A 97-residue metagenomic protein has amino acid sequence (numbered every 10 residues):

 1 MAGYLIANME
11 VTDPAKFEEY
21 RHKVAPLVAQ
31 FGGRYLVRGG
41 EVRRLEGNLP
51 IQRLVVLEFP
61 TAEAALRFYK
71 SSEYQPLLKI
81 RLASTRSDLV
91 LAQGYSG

Functional and structural regions predicted by a protein language model:
M1-L54, P60-K70, Y74, Q93-G97: Short S/T/G/P-rich N-terminal loop/turn motif that feeds into the first structured element of a domain
L27, I80-A83: Short, conserved catalytic or adaptor-binding loops enriched in Gly and charged residues
L77: Arg/Lys-rich, often Gly-containing low-complexity segments of ribosomal proteins
L82-G97: C-terminal end-helix/capping segment
